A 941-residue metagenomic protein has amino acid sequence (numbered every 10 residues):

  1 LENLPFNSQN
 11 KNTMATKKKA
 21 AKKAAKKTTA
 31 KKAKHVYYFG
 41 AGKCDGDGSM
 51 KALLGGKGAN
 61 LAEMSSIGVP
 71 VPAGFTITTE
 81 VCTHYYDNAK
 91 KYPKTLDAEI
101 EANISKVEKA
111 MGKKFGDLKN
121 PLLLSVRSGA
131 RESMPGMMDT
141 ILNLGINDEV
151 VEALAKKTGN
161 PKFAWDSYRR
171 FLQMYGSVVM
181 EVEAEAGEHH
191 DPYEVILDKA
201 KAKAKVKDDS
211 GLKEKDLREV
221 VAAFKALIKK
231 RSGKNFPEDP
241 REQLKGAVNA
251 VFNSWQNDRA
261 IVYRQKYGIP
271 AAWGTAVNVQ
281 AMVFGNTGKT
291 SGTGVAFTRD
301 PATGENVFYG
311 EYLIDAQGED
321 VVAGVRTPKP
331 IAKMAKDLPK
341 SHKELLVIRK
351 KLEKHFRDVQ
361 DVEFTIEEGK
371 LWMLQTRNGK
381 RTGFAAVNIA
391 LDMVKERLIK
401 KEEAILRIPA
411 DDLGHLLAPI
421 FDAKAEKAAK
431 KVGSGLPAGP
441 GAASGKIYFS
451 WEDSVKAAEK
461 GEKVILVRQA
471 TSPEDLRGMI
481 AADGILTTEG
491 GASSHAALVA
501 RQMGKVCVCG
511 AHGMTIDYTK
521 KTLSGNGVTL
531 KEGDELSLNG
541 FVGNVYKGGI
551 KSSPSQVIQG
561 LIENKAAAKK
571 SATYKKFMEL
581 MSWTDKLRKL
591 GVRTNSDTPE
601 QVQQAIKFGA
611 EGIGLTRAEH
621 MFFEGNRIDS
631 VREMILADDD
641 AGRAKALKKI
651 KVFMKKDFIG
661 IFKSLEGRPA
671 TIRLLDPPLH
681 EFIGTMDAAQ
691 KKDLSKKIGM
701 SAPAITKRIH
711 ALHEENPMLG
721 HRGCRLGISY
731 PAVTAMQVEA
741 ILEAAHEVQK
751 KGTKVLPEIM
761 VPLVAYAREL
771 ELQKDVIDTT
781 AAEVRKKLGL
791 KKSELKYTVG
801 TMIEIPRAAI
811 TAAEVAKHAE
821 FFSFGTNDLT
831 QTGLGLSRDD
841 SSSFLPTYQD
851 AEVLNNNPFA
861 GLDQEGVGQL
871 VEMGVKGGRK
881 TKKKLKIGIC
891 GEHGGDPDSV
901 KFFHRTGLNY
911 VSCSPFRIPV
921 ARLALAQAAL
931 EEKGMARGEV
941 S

Functional and structural regions predicted by a protein language model:
L1-T13: Short, Lys/Arg-enriched N-terminal segments with co-localized hydrophobic residues within the first ~10-30 amino acids
A15-A429, P437, K456-A458, E462-I465 (+12 more regions): Nucleotide/phosphate-binding sheet-loop regions of phosphoryl- and nucleotidyl-transfer enzymes
F75, T488-G490, C509-H512, T616 (+2 more regions): Short beta->alpha connector loops at strand-helix junctions that form conserved, small/polar/Pro-enriched
A98, R264-I269, I405-V464, A470 (+7 more regions): Long, charged amphipathic helices and adjacent flexible linkers at domain junctions
S105, K109-D117, L523-G525, A782-E794: Short mixed-charge
R127-S128, V557-Q559, K565-S941: Conserved alpha/beta-domain cores
N278, Y448, I465-V467, L486 (+3 more regions): Structural motif
K370-W372, S472-I480, G484-T487, A492-V499 (+10 more regions): Glycine-rich phosphate/ribose-binding loops and adjacent secondary-structure elements that form binding surfaces
